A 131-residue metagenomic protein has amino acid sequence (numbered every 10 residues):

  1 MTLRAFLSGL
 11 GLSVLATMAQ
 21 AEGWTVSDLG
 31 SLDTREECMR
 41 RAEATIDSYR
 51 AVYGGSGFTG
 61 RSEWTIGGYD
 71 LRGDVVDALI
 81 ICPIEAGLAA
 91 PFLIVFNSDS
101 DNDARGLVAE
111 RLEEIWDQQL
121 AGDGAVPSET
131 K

Functional and structural regions predicted by a protein language model:
M1-L10: Bacterial N-terminal signal peptides that target proteins for export
A16-M18: N-terminal signal peptide c-region/cleavage motif recognized by signal peptidases
E22-S27, S31, R35-A125, E129-T130: Ser/Thr-rich, low-complexity intrinsically disordered terminal regions
